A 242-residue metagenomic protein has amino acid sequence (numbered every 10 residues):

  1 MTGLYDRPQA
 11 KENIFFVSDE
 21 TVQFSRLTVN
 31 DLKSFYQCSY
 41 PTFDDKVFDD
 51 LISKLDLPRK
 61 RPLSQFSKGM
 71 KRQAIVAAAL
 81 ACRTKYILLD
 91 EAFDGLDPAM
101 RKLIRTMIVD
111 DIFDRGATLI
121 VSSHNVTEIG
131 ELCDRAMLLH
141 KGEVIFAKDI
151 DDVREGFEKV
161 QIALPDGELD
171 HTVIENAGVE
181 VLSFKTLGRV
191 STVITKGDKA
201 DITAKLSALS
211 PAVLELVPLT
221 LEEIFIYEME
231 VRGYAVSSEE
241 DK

Functional and structural regions predicted by a protein language model:
M1-D134, L138-H140: ABC transporter nucleotide-binding domains
T28, D149, V217-T220: Short loop/turn segments at beta->alpha junctions
N30, V126, G167, K199-A200 (+1 more regions): Alpha-helix N-cap/helix-start and coil->helix boundary motif
C38, F113, E131, E155 (+2 more regions): Solvent-exposed polar/charged
I104-G197: ABC transporter nucleotide-binding domain
R189-K242: C-terminal coupling/interaction segments
